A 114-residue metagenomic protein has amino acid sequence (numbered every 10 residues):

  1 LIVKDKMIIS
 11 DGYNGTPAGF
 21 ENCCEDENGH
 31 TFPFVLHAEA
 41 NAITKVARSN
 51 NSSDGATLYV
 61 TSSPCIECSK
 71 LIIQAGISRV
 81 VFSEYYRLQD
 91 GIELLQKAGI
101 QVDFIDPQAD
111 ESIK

Functional and structural regions predicted by a protein language model:
L1-K114: Zinc-dependent deaminase catalytic domain
